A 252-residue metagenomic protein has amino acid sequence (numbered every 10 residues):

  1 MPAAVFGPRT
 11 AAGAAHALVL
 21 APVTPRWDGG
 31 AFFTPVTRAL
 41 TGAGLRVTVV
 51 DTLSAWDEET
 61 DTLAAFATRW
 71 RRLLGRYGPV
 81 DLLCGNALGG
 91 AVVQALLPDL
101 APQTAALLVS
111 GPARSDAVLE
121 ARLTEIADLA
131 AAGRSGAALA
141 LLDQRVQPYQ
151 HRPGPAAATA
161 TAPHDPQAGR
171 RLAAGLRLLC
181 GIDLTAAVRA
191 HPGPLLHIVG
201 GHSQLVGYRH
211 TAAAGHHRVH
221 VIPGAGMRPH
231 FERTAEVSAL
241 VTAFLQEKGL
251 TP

Functional and structural regions predicted by a protein language model:
M1-D57: Conserved HGGG/HGGXW glycine-rich cap/lid loop of the alpha/beta-hydrolase fold
T41, L63-D81: Conserved acidic catalytic loop of the alpha/beta-hydrolase fold
C84-V93: Gly/Ala-rich beta-loop-alpha elbow adjacent to hydrolase catalytic centers
P98, P102-G133, R171-A174: Flexible "cap/lid" loop of the alpha/beta hydrolase fold
A117-L119, S135-A187: Conserved alpha/beta-hydrolase catalytic His-Asp/Glu region
A190-H191, H197-V199: Short beta-strand/loop motif that positions the catalytic acidic residue of the alpha/beta-hydrolase fold
V199-G200, Q204-H210: Conserved alpha/beta-hydrolase "acid-adjacent" motif
A225-S238: Catalytic histidine-centered segment of alpha/beta-hydrolase-like enzymes
